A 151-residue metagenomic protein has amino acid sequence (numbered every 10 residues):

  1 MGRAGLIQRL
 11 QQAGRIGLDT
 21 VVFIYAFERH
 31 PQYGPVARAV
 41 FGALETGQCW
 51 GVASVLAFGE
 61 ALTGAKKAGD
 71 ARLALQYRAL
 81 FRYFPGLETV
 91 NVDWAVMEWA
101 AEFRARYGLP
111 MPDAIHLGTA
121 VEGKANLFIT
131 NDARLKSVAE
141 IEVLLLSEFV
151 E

Functional and structural regions predicted by a protein language model:
M1-A53, K66-L75, A133, L146-E151: Short, well-structured N-terminal submotif of metal-dependent ribonuclease cores
M1-Q11, L87-T89, L117-E151: Acidic, PIN/NYN-like endoribonuclease modules and their adjacent C-terminal/linker elements
T20, V55, W94, D113-L117: Conserved glycosyltransferase catalytic-site signature
R29, L56-A57, F84-A105: Acidic catalytic patch
T63-Q76, F81-L87: Helix-adjacent hinge/juxtasegments
